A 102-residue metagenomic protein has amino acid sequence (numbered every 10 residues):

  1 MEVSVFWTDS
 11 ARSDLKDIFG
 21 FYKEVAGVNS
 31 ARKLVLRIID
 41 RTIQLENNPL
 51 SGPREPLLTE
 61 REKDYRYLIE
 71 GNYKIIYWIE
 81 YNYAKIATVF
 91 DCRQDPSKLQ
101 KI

Functional and structural regions predicted by a protein language model:
M1-L58: Basic, Lys/Arg-enriched alpha-helical interface segments
K16, K23, K33, K63 (+3 more regions): Context-gated lysine
T42, R54-E55, E62-Y65, A87 (+1 more regions): Generic secondary-structure boundary/loop-capping signal
G52-N82: Basic/aromatic recognition patch in beta-strand/loop cores that engages polyanionic ligands
E70-I102: Enriched for short, Lys/Arg-rich terminal
